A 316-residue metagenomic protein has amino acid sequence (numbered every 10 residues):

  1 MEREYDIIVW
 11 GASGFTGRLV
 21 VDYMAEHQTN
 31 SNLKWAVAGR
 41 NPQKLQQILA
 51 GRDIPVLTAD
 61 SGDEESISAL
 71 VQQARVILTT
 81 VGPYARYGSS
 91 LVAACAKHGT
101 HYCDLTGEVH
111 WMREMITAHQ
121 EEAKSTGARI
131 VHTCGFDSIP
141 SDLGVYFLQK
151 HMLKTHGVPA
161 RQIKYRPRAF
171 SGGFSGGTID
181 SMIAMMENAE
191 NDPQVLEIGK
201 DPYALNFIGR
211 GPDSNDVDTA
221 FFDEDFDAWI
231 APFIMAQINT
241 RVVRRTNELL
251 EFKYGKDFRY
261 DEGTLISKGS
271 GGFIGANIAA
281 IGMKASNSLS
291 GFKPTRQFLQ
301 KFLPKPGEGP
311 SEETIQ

Functional and structural regions predicted by a protein language model:
Y5-H27: N-terminal Rossmann NAD(P)H-binding glycine-rich loop of SDR-like oxidoreductase domains
L33-A36: Conserved beta-strand positions in the Rossmann-like core of class I SAM-dependent methyltransferases
A38-P42, D60-S61: N-terminal Rossmann-fold cofactor-binding loop
L57-R86: Conserved Rossmann-fold cofactor-binding substructure of NAD(P)-dependent oxidoreductases
P83, A94-M112: ADP-ribose/adenylate-binding Rossmann-like module
T106-A128: Rossmann-fold NAD(P)-binding glycine/threonine-rich loop
E122, T126-F170: Adenosine-phosphate binding glycine-rich loop
K150-Q316: C-terminal catalytic/substrate-binding lobe primarily of soluble NAD(P)-dependent oxidoreductases
